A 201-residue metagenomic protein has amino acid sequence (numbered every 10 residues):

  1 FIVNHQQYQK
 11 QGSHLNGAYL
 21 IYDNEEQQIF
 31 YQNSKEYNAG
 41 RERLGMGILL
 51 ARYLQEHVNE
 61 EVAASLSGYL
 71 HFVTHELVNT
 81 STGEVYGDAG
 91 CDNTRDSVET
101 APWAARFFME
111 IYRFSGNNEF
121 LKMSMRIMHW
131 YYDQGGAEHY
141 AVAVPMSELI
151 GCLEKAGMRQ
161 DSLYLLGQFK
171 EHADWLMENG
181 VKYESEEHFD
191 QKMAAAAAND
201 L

Functional and structural regions predicted by a protein language model:
I2-L201: Catalytic cores of extracellular degradative/oxidative enzymes
